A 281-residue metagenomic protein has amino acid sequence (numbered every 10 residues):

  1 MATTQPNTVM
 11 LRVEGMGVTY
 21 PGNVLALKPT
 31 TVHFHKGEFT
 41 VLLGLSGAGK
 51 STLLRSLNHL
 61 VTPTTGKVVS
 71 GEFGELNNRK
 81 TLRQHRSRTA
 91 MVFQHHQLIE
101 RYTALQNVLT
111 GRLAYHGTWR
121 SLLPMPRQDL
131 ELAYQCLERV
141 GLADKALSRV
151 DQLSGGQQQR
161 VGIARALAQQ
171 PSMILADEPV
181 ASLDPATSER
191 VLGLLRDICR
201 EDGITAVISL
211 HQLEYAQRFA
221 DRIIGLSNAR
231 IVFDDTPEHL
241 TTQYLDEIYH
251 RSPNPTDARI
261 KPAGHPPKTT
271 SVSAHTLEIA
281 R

Functional and structural regions predicted by a protein language model:
N58: Helix-to-loop junction immediately C-terminal to a conserved catalytic motif
K67-Q84, P126: ABC ATPase NBD Q-loop/coupling interface
H116, S121-K145: Conserved ABC ATPase "signature" region
R149-L153, Q157: Conserved ABC ATPase signature
Q170: Conserved catalytic motifs of ABC-family nucleotide-binding domains
I174-D177: Catalytic Walker B motif of ABC-type/P-loop ATPase nucleotide-binding domains
P185-T187: Helix N-cap at the start of a conserved alpha-helix in ABC-type nucleotide-binding domains
